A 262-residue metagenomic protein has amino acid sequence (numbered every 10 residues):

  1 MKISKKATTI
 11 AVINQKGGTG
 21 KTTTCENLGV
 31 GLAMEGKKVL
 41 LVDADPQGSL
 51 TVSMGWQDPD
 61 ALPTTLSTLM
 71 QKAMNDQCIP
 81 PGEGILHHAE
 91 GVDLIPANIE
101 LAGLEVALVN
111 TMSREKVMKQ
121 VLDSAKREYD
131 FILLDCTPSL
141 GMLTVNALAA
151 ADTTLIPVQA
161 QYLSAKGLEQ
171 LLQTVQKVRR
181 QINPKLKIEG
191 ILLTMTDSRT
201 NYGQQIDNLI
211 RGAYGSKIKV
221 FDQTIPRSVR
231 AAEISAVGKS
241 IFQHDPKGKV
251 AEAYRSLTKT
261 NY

Functional and structural regions predicted by a protein language model:
M1-Y262: P-loop NTP-binding core
